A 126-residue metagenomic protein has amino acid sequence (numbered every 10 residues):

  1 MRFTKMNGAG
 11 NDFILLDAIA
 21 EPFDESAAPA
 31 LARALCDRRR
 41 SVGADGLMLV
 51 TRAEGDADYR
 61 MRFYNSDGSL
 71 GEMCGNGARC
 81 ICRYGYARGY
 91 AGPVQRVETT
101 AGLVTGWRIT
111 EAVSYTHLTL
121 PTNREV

Functional and structural regions predicted by a protein language model:
M1-E111: A glycine-rich beta-to-alpha transition motif near the start of alpha/beta enzyme domains, typified by
T116-T122: Conserved small/polar residues in nucleotide/adenosyl-binding loops
